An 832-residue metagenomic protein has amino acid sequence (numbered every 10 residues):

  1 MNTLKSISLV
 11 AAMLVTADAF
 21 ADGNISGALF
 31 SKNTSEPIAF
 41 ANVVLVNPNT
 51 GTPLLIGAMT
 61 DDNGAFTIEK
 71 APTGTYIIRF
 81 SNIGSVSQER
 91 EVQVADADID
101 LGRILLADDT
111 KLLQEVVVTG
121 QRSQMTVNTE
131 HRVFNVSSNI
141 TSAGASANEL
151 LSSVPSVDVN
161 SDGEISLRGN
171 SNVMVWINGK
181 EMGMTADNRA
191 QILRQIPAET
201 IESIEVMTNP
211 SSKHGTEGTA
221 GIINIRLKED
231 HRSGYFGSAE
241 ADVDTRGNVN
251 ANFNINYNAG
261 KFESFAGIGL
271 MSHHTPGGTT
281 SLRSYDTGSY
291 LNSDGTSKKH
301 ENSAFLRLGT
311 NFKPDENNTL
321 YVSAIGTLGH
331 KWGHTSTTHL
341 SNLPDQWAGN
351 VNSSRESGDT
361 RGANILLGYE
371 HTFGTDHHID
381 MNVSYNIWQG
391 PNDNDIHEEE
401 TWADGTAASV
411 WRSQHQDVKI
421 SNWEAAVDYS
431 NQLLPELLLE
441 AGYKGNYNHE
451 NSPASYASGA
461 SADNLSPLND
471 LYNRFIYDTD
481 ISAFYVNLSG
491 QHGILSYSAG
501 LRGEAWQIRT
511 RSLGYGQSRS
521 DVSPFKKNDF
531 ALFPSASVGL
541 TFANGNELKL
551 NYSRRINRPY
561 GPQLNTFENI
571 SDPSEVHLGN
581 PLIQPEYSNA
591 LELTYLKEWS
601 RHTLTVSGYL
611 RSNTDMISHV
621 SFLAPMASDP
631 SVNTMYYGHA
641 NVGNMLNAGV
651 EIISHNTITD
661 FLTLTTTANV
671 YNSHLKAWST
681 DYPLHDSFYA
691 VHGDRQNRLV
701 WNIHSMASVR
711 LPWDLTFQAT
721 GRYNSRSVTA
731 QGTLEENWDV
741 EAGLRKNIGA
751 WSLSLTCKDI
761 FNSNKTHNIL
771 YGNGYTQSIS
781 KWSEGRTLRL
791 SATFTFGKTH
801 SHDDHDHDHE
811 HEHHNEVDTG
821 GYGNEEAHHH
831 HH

Functional and structural regions predicted by a protein language model:
F30, V44-V46, S81-I83, I99-I140 (+3 more regions): Short, acidic, small-residue-rich periplasmic hinge/interaction motif at the N-terminus of Gram-negative outer-membrane
N49-A65: Short, acidic Ser/Thr/Gly-rich low-complexity loop/linker segments typical of extracellular and cell-surface proteins
D100-I104, A147-N148, R189-Q191, V206 (+2 more regions): N-terminal periplasmic accessory domains that precede and gate Gram-negative outer-membrane beta-barrel machines
K180-T208: Short acidic/polar hinge/loop motifs at secondary-structure boundaries that mediate gating or recognition
G247-H274, S289-T335, R361-G368, A536: Transmembrane beta-barrel wall of Gram-negative outer-membrane proteins
D294, S413, N422-A426, S466-Y472 (+7 more regions): Outer membrane beta-barrel strand-and-loop segments of large Gram-negative receptors, especially TonB-dependent
Q389, Q507-R509, N544-A590, L610-Y637 (+1 more regions): Surface-exposed extracellular loop regions of Gram-negative outer-membrane beta-barrel proteins, predominantly
R695-H832: Conserved C-terminal beta-signal and adjacent last beta-strands/turns of outer-membrane beta-barrel proteins
